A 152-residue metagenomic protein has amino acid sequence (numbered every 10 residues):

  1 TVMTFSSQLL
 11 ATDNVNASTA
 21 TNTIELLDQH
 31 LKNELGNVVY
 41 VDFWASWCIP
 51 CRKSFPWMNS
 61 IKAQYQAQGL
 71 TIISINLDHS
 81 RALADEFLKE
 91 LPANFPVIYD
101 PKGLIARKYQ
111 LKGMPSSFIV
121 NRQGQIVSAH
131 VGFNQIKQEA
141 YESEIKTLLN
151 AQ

Functional and structural regions predicted by a protein language model:
T1-I24, S128, E139-S143, A151-Q152: N-terminal targeting signals for export/organelle localization
A17-V39: A short beta-strand-turn-helix
N37-V39, F43-W47, G113: Short pre-active-site segment immediately N-terminal to redox-active cysteine/selenocysteine motifs in thiol-based
D42, S74, F118-I119: Hydrophobic beta-strand core positions in alpha/beta domains
F43-S60: Conserved redox-active cysteine motifs that mediate thiol-disulfide chemistry, especially di-cysteine Cys-X(1-2)-Cys
K53, S60-G103, K108, M114: Conserved segment of the thioredoxin-like fold in thiol-based oxidoreductases
E86-N94, P101-E144: Thiol/disulfide oxidoreductase modules built on the thioredoxin-like
